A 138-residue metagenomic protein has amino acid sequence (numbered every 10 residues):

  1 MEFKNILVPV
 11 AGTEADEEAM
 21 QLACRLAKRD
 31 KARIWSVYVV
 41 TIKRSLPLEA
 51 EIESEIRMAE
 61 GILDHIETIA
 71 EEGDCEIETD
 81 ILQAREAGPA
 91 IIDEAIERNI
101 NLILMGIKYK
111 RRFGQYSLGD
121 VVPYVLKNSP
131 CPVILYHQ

Functional and structural regions predicted by a protein language model:
M1, E71-I103: Structural beta-alpha unit
M1-E49, I69-E78: Small/aliphatic-rich secondary-structure junction motif
L22, E55-I66, A90-I92: Short, solvent-exposed amphipathic alpha-helices that sit in or adjacent to ligand/effector-binding or catalytic
Y38, G106-K108, H137-Q138: Short secondary-structure boundary segments
E49-E55: Short glycine-enriched, charge-decorated loop/helix-capping segments at active-site entrances that position
M105-K127: Glycine-rich, Arg-bearing micro-motifs that act as flexible, cationic patches
Y124, N128-H137: Short, acidic/small-residue loops that bind anionic groups at enzyme active sites
